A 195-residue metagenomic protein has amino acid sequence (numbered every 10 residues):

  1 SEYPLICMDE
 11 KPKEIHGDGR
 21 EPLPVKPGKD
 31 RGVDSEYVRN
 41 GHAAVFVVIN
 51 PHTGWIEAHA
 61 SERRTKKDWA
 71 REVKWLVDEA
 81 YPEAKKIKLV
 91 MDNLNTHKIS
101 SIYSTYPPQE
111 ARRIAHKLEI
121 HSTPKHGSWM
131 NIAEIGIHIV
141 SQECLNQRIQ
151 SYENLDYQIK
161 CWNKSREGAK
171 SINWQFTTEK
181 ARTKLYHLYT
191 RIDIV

Functional and structural regions predicted by a protein language model:
S1-K74, Y186-Y189: Extended, low-complexity cationic-aromatic segments
C7-D9, V48, G54, V73 (+5 more regions): Mobile genetic element proteins and their domesticated derivatives, centered on retroelements and DNA transposons
K11-E14, P51-G54, L94-T96, H126-S128 (+1 more regions): Short, solvent-exposed loop/turn segments at secondary-structure junctions
G19, D156-K164, A169-V195: C-terminal domain-tail junction helix/linker
G32-V38, E110-I132, R148-I149: RNase H-like polynucleotidyl transferase catalytic core
A84-H97: Acidic/histidine-rich, metal-coordinating catalytic segments
S100-A111: Short, aromatic/basic amphipathic alpha-helical patches
A133-S151, S165-K170: Active-site proximal helix-loop segment of RNase H-like, two-metal nucleases, encompassing DDE(D)
